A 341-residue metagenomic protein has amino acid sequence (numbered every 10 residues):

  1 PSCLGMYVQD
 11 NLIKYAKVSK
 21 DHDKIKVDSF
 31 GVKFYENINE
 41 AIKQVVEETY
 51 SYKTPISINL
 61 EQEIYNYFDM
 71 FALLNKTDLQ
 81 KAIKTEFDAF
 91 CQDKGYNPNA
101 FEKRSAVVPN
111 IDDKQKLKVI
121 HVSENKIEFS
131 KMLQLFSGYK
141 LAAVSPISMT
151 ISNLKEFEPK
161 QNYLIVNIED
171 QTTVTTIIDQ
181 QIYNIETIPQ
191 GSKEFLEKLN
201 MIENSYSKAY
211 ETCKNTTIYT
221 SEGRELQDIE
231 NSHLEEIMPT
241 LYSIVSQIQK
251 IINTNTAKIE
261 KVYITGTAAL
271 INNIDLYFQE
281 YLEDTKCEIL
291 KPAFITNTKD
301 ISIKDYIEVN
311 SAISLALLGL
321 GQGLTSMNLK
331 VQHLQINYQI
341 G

Functional and structural regions predicted by a protein language model:
S2-H22, K33, S51-Y52, I111-E222 (+1 more regions): Small-residue (GG/TT-enriched) beta-loop-alpha framework at ligand/catalytic clefts
Y15, I58, F87, F136 (+5 more regions): Buried hydrophobic packing residues in well-ordered domains
I25-Y50: N-terminal phosphate-binding loop and adjacent alpha-helix
T49-I58: N-terminal glycine/serine-rich phosphate-binding loop of ATP-dependent small-molecule kinases, especially carbohydrate
L60-V122: Internal amphipathic helical hairpin motif
T150, K193, L276, E288-Y338: Glycine-rich phosphate-binding/hydrolytic loop that grips phosphoryl groups
I237, I259-T285: Glycine-rich phosphate-binding loops at beta-strand->alpha-helix junctions
